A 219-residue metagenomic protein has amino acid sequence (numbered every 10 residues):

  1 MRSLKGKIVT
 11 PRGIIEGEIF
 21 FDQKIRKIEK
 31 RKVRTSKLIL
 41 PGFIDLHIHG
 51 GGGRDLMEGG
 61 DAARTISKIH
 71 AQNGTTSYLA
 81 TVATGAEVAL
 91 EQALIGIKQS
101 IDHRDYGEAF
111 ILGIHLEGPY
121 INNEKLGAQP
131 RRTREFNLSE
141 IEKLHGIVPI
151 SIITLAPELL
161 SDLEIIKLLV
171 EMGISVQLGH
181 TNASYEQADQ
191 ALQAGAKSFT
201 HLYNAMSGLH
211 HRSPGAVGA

Functional and structural regions predicted by a protein language model:
M1-K32: N-terminal metal-binding scaffold of metallo-dependent hydrolase/deaminase domains
M1-K5, E29-R64, K68: Replace "His-x-His-based motif
H49, R64-A93, E108-N122, V148-E158 (+3 more regions): Divalent metal-dependent hydrolysis catalytic cores, especially in the metallo-beta-lactamase
H49-D61, G127-R134, S175-G179: Active-site mouth loops of central-metabolism enzymes
D61-A62, A93-G96, R134-L138, H211-G218: Charged helix-capping and loop-helix junction motifs
V88-Q99, G127: Metal-dependent catalytic neighborhoods of phosphoester/phosphodiester hydrolases
N122-I147: Conserved phosphate-binding/catalytic loop of the ribokinase/pfkB sugar-kinase fold
G146-A219: Active-site core of metal-dependent hydrolases
